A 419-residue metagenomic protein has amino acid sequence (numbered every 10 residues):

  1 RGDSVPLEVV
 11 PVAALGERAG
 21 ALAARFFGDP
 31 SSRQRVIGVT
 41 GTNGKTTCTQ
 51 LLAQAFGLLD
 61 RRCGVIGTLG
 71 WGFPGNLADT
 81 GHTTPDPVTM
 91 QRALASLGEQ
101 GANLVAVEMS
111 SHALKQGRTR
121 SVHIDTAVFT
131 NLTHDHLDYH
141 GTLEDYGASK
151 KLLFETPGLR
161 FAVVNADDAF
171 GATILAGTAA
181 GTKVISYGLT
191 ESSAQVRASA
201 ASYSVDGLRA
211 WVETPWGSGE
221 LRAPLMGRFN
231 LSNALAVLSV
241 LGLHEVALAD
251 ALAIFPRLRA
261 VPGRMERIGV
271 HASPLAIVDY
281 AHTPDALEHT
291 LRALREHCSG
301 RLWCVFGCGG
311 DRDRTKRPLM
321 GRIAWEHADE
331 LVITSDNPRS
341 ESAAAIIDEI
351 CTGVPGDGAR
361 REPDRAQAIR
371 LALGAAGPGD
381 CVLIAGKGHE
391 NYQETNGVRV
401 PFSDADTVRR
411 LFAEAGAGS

Functional and structural regions predicted by a protein language model:
R1-G38, C48-D60, Q195-R197, E220 (+3 more regions): Short, basic phosphate-binding NTP loop
G2-P6, Q100-A102, A106, K115 (+3 more regions): Acidic, Mg2+-coordinating active-site environments of NTP-dependent enzymes
D3-V5, G70-F73, A113-K115, A169-T173 (+4 more regions): Short, active-site-adjacent cap segments at secondary-structure transitions
P6-A14, A78-G81, G181-I185: Active-site regions of enzymes building and remodeling cell-envelope glycoconjugates
A14, T42, T68, N165 (+4 more regions): Cofactor-binding loop segments of dinucleotide-utilizing enzymes, especially the Rossmann-like FAD- and NAD(P)+-binding
E17, Q50, G57, K183 (+3 more regions): ATP-dependent carboxylate-amine ligase
A19-A166, G171-T182, C298: Phosphate-binding loop of NTP-binding sites
G75-D79, A223, E394-G397: Short acidic, glycine/proline-rich loop/turn micro-motifs
